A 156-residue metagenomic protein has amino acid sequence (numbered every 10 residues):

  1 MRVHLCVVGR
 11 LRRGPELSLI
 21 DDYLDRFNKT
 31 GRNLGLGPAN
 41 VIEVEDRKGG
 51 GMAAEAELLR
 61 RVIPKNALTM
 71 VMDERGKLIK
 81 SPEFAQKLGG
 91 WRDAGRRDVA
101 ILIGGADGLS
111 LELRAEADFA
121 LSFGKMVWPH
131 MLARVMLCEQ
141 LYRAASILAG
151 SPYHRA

Functional and structural regions predicted by a protein language model:
M1-G31: N-terminal beta1-alpha1 ligand-phosphate binding loop
L5, M70, G104, L137: Conserved RecA-like P-loop NTPase ATPase core
C6-V8, I42, L102: Short hydrophobic segments within beta-strands
L11, E74-K77, G105-G108: Short glycine-rich anion-binding loops that position phosphate/pyrophosphate groups of nucleotides and phosphorylated
P15-S18, G51-A54, S81-E83, L111-R114: Short, well-ordered secondary-structure micro-motifs
G35-V99: S-adenosyl-L-methionine/SAH cofactor-binding core of RNA-modifying enzymes
K87, V99-E112: Short glycine-rich, acidic/polar surface loops and turns
D107, L111-A156: Structured adenosyl-cofactor binding patch, chiefly the S-adenosyl-L-methionine
